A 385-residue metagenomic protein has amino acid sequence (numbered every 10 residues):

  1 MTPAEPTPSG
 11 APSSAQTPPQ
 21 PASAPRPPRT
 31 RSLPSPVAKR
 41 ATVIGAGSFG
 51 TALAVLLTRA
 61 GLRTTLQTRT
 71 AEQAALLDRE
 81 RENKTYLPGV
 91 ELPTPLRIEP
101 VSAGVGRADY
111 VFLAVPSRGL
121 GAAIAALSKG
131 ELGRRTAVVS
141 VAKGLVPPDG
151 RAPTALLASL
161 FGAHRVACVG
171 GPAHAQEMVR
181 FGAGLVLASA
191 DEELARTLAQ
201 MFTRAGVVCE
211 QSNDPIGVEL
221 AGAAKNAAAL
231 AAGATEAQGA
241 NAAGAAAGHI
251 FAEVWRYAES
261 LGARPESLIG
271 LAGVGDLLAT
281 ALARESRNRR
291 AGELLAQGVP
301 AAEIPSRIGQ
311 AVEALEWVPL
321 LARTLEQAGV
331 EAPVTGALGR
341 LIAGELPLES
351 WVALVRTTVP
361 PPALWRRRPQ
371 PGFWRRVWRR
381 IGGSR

Functional and structural regions predicted by a protein language model:
T2, R26-V90, E99-P100, V377-G382: NAD(P)+-binding Rossmann beta1-loop-alpha1 motif at the extreme N-terminus of oxidoreductases
P3-S35: Intrinsically disordered, low-complexity terminal tails and inter-domain linkers enriched for S/T/G/P/D/E
G47, T51, A71, I98-S102 (+16 more regions): Electropositive phosphate-/nucleotide-binding environments in soluble metabolic enzymes
L92, I98, A103-G182, L198-A199: Rossmann-like NAD(P)(H) cofactor-binding subdomain of soluble oxidoreductases
L145-A240: Rossmann-fold dinucleotide-binding core
K225, A232-G233, E259-G273, L277-R385: NAD(P)-dependent Rossmann-like dehydrogenase/reductase catalytic/cofactor-binding core
